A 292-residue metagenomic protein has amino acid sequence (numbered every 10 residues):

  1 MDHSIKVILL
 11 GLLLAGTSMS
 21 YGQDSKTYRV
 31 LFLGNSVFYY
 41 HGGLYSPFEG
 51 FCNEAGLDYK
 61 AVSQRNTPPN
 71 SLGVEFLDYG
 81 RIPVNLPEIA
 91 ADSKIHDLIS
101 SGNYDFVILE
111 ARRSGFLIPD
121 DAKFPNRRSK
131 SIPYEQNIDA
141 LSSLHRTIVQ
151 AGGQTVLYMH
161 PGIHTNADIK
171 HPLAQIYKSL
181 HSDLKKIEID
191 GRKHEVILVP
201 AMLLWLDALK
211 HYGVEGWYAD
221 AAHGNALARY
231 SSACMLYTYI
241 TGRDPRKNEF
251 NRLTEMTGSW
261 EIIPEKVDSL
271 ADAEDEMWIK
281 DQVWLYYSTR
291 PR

Functional and structural regions predicted by a protein language model:
M1-V7: Positively charged n-region of N-terminal signal peptides that target proteins for export
V7-T17: Bacterial N-terminal signal peptides
S20-G22: Boundary at the C-terminal end of the N-terminal hydrophobic targeting segment
K26, H223, A233-R292: Conserved catalytic region of serine esterases and O-acyltransferases that act on ester linkages in lipids
R29, Y39-S131: Conserved SGNH/GDSL esterase-like catalytic core that processes O-acyl groups on lipids and polysaccharides
L33-G34, Y158: Short hydrophobic segments within beta-strands
G42, S46, S142, A226-T238: A structural signal for well-ordered alpha-helical segments within the folded catalytic domains of diverse enzymes
S93-A226, T238, K247: Alpha-helical cap/lid subdomain in secreted, periplasmic, or secretory-pathway luminal O-acyl-processing enzymes
